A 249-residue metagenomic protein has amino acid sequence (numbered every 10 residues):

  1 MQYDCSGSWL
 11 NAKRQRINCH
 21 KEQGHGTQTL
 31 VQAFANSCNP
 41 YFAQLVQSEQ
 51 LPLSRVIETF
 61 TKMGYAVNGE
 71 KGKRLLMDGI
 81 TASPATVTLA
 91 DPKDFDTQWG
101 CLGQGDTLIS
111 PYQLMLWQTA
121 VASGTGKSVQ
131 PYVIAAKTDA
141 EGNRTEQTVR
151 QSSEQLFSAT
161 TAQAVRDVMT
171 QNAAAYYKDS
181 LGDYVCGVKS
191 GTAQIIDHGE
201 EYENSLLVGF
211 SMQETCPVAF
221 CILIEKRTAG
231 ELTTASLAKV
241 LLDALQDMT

Functional and structural regions predicted by a protein language model:
M1-I222: Beta-lactam-recognizing serine transpeptidase/beta-lactamase-like catalytic domain environment
N143-S152, A235-T249: Short, gly/Ser/Thr-rich active-site loops of penicillin-recognizing serine hydrolases
I224-A235: A short acidic/glycine-rich loop-to-helix N-cap element
